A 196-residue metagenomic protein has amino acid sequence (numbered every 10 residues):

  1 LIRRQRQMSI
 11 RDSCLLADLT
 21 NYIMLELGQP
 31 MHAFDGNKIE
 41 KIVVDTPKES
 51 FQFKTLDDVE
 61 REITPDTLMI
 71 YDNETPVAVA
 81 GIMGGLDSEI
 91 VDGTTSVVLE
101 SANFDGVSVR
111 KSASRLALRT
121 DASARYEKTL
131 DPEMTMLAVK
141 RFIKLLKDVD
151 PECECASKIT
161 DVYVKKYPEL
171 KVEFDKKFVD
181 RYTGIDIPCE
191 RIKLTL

Functional and structural regions predicted by a protein language model:
R4-Q7, R11-L196: RNA/tRNA-interacting regions in translation and RNA-turnover enzymes
